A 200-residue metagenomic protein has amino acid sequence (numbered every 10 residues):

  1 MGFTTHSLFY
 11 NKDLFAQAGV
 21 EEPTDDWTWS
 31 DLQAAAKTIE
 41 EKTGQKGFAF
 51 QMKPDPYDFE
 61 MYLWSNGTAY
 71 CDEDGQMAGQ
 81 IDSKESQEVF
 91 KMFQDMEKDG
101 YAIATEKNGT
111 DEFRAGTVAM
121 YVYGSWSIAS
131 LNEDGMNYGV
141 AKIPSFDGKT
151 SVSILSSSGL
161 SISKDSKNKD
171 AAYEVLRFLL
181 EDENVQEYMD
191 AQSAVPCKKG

Functional and structural regions predicted by a protein language model:
M1, H6, A16, S30-A78 (+1 more regions): Extracytoplasmic/periplasmic solute-binding protein
T4, E106, Y123-I128, S158: Beta->alpha turn/N-cap motifs
H6-Y10, L63, L160-I162: Short glycine- and hydrophobic/aromatic-rich loop-to-beta-strand nucleating segment in the catalytic cores
L14-P23, K42, K98, D165-A172: Short helix-loop capping/hinge motifs at secondary-structure junctions, enriched in acidic/polar residues
W27-Q33, A102-A115: Short helix-initiation/N-cap motifs at beta->coil->alpha
A35-T38, G75-T105: Glycine-centered hinge/linker elements that transmit conformational signals in sensory and ligand-binding systems
A119-G124, G139: Paired acidic/hydrophobic, glycine-rich loop segments that form the ligand-binding mouth/hinge of periplasmic-binding
S130-N137, F146-G200: C-terminal lobe and pocket-closing loops of periplasmic/extracytoplasmic Venus-flytrap solute-binding proteins
